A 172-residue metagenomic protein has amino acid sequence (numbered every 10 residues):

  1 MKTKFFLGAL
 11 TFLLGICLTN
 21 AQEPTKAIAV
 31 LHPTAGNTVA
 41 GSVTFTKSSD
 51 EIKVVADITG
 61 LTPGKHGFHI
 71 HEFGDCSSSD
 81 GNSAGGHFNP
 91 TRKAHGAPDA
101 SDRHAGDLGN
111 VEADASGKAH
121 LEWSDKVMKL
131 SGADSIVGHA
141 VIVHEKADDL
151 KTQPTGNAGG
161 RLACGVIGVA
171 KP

Functional and structural regions predicted by a protein language model:
M1-G8: Bacterial N-terminal signal peptides that target proteins for export
G8-C17: Bacterial N-terminal signal peptides
C17-K65, I70-P172: N-terminal leader/targeting pre-sequences
